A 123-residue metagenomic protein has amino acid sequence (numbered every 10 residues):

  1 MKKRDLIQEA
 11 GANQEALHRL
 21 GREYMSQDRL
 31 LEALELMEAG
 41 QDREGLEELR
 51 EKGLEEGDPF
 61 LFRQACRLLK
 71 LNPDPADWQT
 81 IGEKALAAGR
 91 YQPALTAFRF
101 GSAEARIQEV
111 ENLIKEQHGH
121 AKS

Functional and structural regions predicted by a protein language model:
M1-S123: Extended alpha-helical solenoid/arm regions of large eukaryotic scaffolding proteins
